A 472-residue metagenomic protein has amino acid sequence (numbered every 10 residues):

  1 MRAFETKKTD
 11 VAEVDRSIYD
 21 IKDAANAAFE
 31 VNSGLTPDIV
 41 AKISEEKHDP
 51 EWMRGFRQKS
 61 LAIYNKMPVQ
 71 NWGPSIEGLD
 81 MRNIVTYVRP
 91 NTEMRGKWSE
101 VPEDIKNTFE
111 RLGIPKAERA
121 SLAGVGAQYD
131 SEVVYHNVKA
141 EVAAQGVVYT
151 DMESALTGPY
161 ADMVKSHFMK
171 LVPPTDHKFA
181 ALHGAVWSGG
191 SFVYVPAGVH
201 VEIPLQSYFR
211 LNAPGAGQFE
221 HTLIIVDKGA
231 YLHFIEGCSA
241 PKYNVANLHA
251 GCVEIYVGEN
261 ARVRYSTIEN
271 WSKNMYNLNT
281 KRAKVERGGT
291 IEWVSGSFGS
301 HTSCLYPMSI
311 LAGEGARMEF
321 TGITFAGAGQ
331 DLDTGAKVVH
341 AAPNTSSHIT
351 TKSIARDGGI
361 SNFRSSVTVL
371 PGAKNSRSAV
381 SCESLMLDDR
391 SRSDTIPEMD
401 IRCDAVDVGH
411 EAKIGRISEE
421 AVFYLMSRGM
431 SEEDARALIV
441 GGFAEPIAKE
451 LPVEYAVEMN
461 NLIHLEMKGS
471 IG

Functional and structural regions predicted by a protein language model:
R2-C252, Y256-R262: Short, low-to-moderate order helix/coil transition modules at the start of elongated helical scaffolds
Y135-N137, E141, Q145-T150, S154-M430 (+1 more regions): Conserved beta-strand/loop scaffold segments within soluble protein domains that form the structured core and edges
